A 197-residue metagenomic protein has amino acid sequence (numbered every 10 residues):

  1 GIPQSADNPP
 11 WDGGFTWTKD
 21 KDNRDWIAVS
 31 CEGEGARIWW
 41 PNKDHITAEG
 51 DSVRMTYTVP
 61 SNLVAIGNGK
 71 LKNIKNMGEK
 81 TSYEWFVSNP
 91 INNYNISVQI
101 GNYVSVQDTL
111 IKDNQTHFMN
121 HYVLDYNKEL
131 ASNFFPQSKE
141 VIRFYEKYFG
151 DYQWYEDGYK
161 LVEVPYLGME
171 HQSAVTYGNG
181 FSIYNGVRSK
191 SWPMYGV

Functional and structural regions predicted by a protein language model:
G1-Y103, Q107: Extended, low-hydrophobicity, Ser/Thr/Pro/Gly-biased non-transmembrane segments
M55, E84, V104-V197: Juxtacatalytic substrate-recognition/specificity segment
